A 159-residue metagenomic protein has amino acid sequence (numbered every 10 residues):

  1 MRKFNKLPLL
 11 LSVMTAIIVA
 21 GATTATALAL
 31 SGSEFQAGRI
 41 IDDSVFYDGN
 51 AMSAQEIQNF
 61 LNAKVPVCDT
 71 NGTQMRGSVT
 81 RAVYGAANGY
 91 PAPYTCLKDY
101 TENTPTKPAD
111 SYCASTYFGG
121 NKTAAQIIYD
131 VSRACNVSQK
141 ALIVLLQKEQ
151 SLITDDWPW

Functional and structural regions predicted by a protein language model:
R2-L11: Bacterial N-terminal signal peptides that target proteins for export
F4, A16, Y117-G120: Amphipathic, alpha-helical segments enriched in basic
N5, I17-I18, I40-I41, I57 (+3 more regions): Weak global preference for isoleucine
S12-G21: Bacterial N-terminal signal peptides
G21-T23, A27: Intrinsic disorder/low-complexity detector
A27-A125: N-terminal export signals and maturation junctions of secreted/periplasmic proteins
Y129-I153: Short, functionally critical alpha-helical segments immediately adjacent to catalytic or ligand/cofactor-binding
T154-W159: Catalytic cores of eukaryotic secretory-pathway lumenal/extracellular enzymes that build and remodel glycoconjugates
